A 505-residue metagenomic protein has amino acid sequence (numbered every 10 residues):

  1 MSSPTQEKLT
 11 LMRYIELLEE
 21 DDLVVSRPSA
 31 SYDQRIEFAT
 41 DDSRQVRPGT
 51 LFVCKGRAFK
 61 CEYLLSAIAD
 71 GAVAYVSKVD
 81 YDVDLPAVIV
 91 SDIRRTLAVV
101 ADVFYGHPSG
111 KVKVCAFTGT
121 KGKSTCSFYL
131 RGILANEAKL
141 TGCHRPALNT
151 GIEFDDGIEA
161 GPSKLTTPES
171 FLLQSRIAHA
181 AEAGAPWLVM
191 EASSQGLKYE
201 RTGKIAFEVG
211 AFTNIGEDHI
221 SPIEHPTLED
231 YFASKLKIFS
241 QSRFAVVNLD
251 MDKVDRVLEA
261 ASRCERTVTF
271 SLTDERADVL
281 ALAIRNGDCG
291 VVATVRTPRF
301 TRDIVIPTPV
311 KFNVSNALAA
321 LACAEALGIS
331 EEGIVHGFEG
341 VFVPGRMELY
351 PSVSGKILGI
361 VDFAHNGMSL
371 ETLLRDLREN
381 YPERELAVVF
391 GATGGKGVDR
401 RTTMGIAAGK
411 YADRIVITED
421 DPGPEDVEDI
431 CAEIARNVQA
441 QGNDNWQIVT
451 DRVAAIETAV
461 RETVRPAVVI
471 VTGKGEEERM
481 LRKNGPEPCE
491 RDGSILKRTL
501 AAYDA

Functional and structural regions predicted by a protein language model:
M1-L23, P48-L51, R57-F59, C115 (+4 more regions): ATP-dependent carboxylate-amine ligase
M1-V99, V103, L280-L282, P309 (+3 more regions): N-terminal leader/targeting and accessory segments in enzymes
I36, P48-G49, A72, D84-L85 (+5 more regions): Short, well-ordered alpha-helix to beta-strand connector turns
T50, A67, V100, F117 (+11 more regions): Residue-level signal for inorganic ion chemistry
S77, S91, T150, A192 (+4 more regions): Short loop/edge segments at beta-strand edges and connector loops that shape dinucleotide/nucleotide cofactor-binding
V79-Y81, G151-I152, I215, L272 (+3 more regions): Short, ordered loop/turn segments at secondary-structure junctions
Y81-D84, A181-A183, K198, E208-G359 (+2 more regions): Acidic, Mg2+-coordinating active-site environments of NTP-dependent enzymes
L97-L249, K253-R266, Y381: Phosphate-binding loop of NTP-binding sites
